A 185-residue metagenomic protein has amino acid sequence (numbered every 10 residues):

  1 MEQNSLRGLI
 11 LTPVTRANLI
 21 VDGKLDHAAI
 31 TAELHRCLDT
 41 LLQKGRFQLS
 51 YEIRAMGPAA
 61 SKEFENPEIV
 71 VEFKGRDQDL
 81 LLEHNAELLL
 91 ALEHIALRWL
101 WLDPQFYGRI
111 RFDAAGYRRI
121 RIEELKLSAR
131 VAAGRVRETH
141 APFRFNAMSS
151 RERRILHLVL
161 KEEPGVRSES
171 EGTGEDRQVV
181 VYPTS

Functional and structural regions predicted by a protein language model:
E2-S185: RNA-contacting regions in translation and RNA-metabolism proteins, encompassing KH/S1 modules where present
